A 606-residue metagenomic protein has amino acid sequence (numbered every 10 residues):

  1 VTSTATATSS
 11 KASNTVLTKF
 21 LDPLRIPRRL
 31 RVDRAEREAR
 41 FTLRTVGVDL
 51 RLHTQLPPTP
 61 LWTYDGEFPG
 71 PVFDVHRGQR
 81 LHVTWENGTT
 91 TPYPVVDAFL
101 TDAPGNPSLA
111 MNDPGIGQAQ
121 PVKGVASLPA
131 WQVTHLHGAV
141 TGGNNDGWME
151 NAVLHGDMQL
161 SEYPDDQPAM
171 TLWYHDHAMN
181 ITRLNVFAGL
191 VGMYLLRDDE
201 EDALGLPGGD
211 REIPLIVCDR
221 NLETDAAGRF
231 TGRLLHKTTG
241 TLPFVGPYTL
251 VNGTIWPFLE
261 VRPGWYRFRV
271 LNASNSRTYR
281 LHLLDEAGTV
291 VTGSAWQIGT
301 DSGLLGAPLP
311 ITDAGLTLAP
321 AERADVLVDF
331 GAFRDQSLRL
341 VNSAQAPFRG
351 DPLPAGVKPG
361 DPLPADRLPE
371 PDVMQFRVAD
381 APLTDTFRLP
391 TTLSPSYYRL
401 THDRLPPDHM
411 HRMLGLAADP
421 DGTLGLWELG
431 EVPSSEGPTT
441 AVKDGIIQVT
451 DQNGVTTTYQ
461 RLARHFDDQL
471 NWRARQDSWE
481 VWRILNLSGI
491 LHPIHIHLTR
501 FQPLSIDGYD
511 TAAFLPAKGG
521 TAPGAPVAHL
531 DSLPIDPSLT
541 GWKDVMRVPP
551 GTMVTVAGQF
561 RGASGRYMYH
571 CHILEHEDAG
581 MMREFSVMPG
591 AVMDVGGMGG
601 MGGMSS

Functional and structural regions predicted by a protein language model:
V1-L136, V140-N144, W148-V153, M158-L160 (+7 more regions): N-terminal, post-signal-peptide metal-ligating segments of extracellular/periplasmic oxidoreductases, dominated by
L43, V83, T134, D176 (+7 more regions): Divalent metal-coordination and catalytic microenvironments
T54-L56, T84, P92-T101, A188 (+3 more regions): Short, hydrophobic/aromatic beta-strand segments
V75, W85-N87, D165, L271-S274 (+5 more regions): Non-cytosolic beta-sheet module surface loops
T91, T101-D202, P308-A379, S488-H492 (+2 more regions): Extracellular/periplasmic metallocenter environments
T141-M149, V153, N221-R399, R404: Histidine- and aromatic-rich segments of cupredoxin/plastocyanin-like copper-binding domains
R197-I213, A381-Y398, H402-L405, G590-G599: Low-complexity, Pro/Ser/Thr- and charge-rich linker/hinge segments at domain boundaries
D285-S302, L487-D536, L574-E577, S586-A591: Active/binding-pocket-proximal capping segment
